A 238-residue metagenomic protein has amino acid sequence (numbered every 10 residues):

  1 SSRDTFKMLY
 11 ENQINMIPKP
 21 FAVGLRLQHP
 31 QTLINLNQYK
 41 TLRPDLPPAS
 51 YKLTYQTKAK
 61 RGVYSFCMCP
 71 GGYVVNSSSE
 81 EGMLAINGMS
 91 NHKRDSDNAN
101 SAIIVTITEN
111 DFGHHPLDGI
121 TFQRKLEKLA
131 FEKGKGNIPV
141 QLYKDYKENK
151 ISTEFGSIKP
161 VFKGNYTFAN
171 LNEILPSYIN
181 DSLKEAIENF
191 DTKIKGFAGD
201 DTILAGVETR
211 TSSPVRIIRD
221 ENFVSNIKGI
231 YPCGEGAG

Functional and structural regions predicted by a protein language model:
S1-G238: Residues forming the flavin
